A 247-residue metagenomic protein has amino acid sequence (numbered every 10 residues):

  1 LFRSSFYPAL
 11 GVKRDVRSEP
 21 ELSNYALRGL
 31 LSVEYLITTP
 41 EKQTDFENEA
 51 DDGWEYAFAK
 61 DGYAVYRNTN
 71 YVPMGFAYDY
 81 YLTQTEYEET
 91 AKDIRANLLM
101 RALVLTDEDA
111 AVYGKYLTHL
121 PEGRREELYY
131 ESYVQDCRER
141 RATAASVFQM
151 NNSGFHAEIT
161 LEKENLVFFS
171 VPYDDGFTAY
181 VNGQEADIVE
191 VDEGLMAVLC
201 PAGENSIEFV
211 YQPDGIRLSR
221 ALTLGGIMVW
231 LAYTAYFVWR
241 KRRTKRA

Functional and structural regions predicted by a protein language model:
L1, Y66-N68, A197-V198, F209: Short beta-strand element of the conserved SAM-dependent methyltransferase core
F2-E139, E162: Extracytoplasmic
L117-A247: Active-site-proximal, structured, solvent-exposed surfaces of multi-pass membrane proteins that position macromolecular
